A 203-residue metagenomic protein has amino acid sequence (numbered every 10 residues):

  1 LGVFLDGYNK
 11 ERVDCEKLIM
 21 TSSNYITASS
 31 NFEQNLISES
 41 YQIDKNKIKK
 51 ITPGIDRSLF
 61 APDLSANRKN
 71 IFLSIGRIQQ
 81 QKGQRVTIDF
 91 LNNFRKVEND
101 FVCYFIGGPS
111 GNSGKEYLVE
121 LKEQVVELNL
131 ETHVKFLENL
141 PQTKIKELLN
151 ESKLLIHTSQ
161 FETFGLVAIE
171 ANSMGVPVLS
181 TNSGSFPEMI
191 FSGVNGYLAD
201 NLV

Functional and structural regions predicted by a protein language model:
G7-I26: Membrane-proximal helix-turn-helix segments that form the acceptor-binding/catalytic region of lipid-linked
T27, L64-K82, I88-L91, C103-I106: Conserved donor-binding/catalytic core segment of Leloir-type glycosyltransferases
F32, G54: Carbohydrate-associated surface elements
Q84, I88-K135, T143: A conserved nucleotide-sugar
N139, E147-S152: Short alpha-helical donor nucleotide-sugar binding micro-motif in glycosyltransferases
Q160: Aromatic "clamp/platform" in nucleotide-sugar-dependent glycosyltransferases that forms part of the donor/acceptor
A168, P177-S180: Short hydrophobic beta-strand element within catalytic cores of glycosyltransferases and related nucleotide-activated
S192-G193, Y197-V203: Conserved acidic donor-binding segment of nucleotide-sugar-dependent glycosyltransferases
